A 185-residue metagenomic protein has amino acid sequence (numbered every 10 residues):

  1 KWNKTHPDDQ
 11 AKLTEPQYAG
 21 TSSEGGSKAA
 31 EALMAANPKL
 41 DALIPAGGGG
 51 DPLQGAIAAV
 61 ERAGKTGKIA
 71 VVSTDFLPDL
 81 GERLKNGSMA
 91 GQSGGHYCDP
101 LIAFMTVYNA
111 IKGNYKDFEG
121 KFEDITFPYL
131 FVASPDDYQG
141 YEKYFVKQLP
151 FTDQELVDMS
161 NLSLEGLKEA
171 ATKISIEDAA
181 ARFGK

Functional and structural regions predicted by a protein language model:
K1-K185: A residue-level marker of the well-folded mature domains of exported/periplasmic proteins
